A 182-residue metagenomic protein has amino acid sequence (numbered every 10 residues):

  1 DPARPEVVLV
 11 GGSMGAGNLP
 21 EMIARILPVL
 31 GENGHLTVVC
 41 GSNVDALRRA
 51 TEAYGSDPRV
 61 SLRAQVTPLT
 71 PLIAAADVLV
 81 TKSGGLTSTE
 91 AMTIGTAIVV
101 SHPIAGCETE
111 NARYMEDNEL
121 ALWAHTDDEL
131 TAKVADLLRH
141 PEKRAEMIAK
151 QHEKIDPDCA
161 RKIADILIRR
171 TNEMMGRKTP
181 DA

Functional and structural regions predicted by a protein language model:
D1-V78, T109: Donor-nucleotide binding loops and adjacent catalytic segments primarily of GT-B fold Leloir glycosyltransferases
L69-E110: A donor-sugar binding/catalytic signature common to diverse glycosyltransferases and related nucleotide-sugar
V100-D128: Nucleotide-sugar donor-binding patch of glycosyltransferase catalytic domains
N118-E119, T126-E142: C-terminal "capping" alpha-helix adjacent to the active site of nucleotide-linked donor transferases in cell-envelope
K143-P157: A short, well-ordered alpha-helix in the C-terminal region of glycosyltransferases
D156-A182: C-terminal alpha-helical cap of glycosyltransferases
